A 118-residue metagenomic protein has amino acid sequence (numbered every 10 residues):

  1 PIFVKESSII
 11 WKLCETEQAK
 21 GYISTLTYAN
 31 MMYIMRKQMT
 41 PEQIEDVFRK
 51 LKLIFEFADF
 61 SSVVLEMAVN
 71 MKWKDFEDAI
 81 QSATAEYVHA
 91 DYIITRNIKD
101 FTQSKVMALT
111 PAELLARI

Functional and structural regions predicted by a protein language model:
P1-I23, R36-Q43, Q103, I118: Short, well-structured N-terminal submotif of metal-dependent ribonuclease cores
S8-W11, F48, Q81-S82: Short amphipathic alpha-helical segments and helix-helix/interface helices
I9, E86-I118: Acidic, PIN/NYN-like endoribonuclease modules and their adjacent C-terminal/linker elements
M35, K72, K105: Short, flexible helix/strand-to-coil boundary loops that buttress conserved ligand/catalytic motifs in alpha/beta
Q43, V47-I54: Extended, non-globular alpha-helical segments
E56-I98: Active-site neighborhoods of divalent-metal-dependent phosphate/nucleic-acid chemistry enzymes
